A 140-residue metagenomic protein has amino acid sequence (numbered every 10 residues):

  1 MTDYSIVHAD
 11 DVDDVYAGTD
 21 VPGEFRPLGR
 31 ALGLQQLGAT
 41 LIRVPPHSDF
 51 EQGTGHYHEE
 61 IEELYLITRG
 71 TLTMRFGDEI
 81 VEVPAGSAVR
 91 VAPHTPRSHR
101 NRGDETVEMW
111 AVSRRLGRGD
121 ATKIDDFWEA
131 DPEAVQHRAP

Functional and structural regions predicted by a protein language model:
M1-G38, P45-P46, I124-P140: A short, N-terminal "cap"/entry segment at the start of jelly-roll beta-barrel domains of the cupin/DSBH fold
G29-G38, D49-E63, G77: A short beta-loop-beta micro-motif enriched in histidine and acidic residues
Q35, P45-F50, T71, R115: Short, charged/polar surface micro-motifs in flexible loops or helix N-caps
L41-P45, Y57-M74, V112: Short, conserved beta-strand element in jelly-roll/cupin
L64, T71-T73, I80, P96 (+1 more regions): Structural motif
M74-R75, V91, R97-G103: Short beta-strand His + acidic residue motifs that chelate non-heme Fe in jelly-roll/DSBH and cupin folds
D78-P93: Short acidic-glycine-tyrosine-enriched beta hairpin
S98-P140: Double-stranded beta-helix
